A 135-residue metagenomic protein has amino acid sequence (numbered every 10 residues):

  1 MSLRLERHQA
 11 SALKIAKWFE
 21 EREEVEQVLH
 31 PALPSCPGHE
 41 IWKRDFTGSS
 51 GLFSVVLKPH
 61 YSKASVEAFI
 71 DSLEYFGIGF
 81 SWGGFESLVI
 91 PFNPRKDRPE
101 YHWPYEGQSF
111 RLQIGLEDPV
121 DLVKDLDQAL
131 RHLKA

Functional and structural regions predicted by a protein language model:
M1-K17: A conserved active-site cap/scaffold subdomain adjacent to cofactor or substrate pockets
R4, Y61, S72, S87-A135: PLP-dependent enzyme catalytic core of the Aspartate aminotransferase-like
L13-E74, I78-G83, P94-H102: Conserved small-domain helix->loop->beta segment predominantly found in fold-type I
